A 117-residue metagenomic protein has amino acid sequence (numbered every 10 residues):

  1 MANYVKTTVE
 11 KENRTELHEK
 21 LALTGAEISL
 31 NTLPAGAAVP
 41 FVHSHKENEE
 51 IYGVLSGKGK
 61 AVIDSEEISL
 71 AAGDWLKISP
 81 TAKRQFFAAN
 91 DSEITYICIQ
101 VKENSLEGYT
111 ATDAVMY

Functional and structural regions predicted by a protein language model:
M1-A26, F41, E107-Y117: A short, N-terminal "cap"/entry segment at the start of jelly-roll beta-barrel domains of the cupin/DSBH fold
R14, S29-K46: Conserved short histidine dyad/triad with adjacent acidic residue
T24, P34-A38, K58, K102-S105: Short, charged/polar surface micro-motifs in flexible loops or helix N-caps
T24, V62-E66: Short strand-coil-strand connectors
T32-L33, S44-V62, V101: Short, conserved beta-strand element in jelly-roll/cupin
A38-V39, K60, L76, T81-F86: Histidine-centered metal-chelating micro-motifs
S65-T81: Short acidic-glycine-tyrosine-enriched beta hairpin
P80-L106: Ligand-binding loop in jelly-roll beta-barrel domains
